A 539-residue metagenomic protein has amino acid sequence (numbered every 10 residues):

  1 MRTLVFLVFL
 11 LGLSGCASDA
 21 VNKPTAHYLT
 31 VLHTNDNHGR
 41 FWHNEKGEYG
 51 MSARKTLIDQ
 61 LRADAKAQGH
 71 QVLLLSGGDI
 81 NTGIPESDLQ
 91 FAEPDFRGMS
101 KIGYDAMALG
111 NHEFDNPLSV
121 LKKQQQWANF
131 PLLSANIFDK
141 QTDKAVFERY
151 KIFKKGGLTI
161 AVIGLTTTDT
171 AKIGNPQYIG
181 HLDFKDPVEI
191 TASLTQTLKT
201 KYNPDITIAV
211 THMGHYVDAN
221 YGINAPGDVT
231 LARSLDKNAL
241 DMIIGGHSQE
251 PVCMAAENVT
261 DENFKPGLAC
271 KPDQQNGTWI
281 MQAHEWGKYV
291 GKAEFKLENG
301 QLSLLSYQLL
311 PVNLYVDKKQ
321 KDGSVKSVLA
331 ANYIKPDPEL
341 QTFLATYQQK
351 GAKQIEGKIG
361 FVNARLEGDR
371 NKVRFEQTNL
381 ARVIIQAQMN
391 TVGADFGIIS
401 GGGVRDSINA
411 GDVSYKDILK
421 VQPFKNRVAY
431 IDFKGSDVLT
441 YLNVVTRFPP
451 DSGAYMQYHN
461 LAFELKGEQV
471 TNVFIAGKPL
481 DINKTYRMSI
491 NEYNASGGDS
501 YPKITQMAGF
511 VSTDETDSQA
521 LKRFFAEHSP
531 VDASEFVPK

Functional and structural regions predicted by a protein language model:
M1-L4: Positively charged n-region of N-terminal signal peptides that target proteins for export
S14-G15: C-terminal motif of bacterial Sec signal peptides marking the signal peptidase cleavage site
S18, K23-W42, L73, N81-K185 (+3 more regions): Active-site-adjacent helix-turn-beta-strand microarchitecture at beta-sheet edges that either contains or buttresses
Y28-T30, R40-A53, N129-N136, K140-Q141 (+6 more regions): Feature captures C-terminal
G47-Q60, F96, F184-T191: Short catalytic helix/loop segments, enriched in acidic residues and glycine and frequently bearing histidine
K55-V72, K199: Signal peptide-proximal N-terminal region of secreted/periplasmic/extracellular or secretory-lumen proteins
I58, G180-D241: Extracytoplasmic, non-cytosolic globular domains
K353-Q377: Glycine-rich phosphate/diphosphate-binding loops and the adjacent beta-loop-alpha structural elements that coordinate
